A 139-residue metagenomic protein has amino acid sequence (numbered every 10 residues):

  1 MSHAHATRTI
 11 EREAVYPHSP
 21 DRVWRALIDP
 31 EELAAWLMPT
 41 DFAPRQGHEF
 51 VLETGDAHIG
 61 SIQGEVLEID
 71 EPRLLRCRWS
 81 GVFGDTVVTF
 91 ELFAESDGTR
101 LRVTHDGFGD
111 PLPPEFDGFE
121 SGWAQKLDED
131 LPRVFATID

Functional and structural regions predicted by a protein language model:
M1-E11: Short acidic N-proximal helix/loop "leader" segments that mark the beginning of a domain or an inter-domain linker
T7, A57-I59, F83-D85: Glycine-centered tight beta-turn/hairpin loop motif at sheet-sheet or coil-to-beta transitions
E11-R12, H18, R22, I28-S61 (+1 more regions): Short beta-edge strand/loop motif at the mouth of beta-sheet-based domains
A14, I62-L67, V87-A94: Hydrophobic/aromatic beta-strand elements that line small-molecule binding cavities or substrate pockets in beta-rich
P17, I69-E71, E95-D97: Structural motif
V23, L33, F50, V66 (+4 more regions): Hydrophobic pocket/interface hotspot
R76-K126: Beta-strand/loop substructures that line and gate deep hydrophobic ligand-binding cavities in soluble
P132-D139: Short, highly charged C-terminal tails/helix-capping segments
